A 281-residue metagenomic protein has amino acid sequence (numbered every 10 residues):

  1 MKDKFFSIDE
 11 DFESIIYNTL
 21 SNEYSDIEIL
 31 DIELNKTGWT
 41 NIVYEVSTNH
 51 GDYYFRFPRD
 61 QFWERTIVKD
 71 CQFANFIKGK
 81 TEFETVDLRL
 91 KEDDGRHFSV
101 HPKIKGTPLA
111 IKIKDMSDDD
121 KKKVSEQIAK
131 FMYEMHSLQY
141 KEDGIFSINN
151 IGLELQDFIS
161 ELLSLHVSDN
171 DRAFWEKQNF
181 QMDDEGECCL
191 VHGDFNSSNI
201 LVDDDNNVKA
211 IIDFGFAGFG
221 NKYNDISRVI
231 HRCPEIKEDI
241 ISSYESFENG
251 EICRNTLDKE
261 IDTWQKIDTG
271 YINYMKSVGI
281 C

Functional and structural regions predicted by a protein language model:
M1-D11: A short, highly charged nucleic-acid-interacting micro-segment common to nuclease and nuclease-linked defense proteins
E10-S14, C71, E238-I241: Short, surface-exposed alpha-helical segments at coil->helix boundaries
D11-L30, K105, D120-K121, S125-E126 (+2 more regions): An alpha-helical support segment within catalytic cores of ATP-dependent transferases
Y24, K80-E82, F247-E251: Short helix-capping segments at alpha-helix termini
L30-S147: ATP-binding pocket architecture of kinase catalytic cores
I42-V46, F55, W175-N224: Active-site acidic catalytic loop and adjacent metal/ATP-binding pocket of ATP-dependent phosphoryl transfer enzymes
F62, P108, I200, F219 (+1 more regions): Conserved protein kinase catalytic core
N224-I252, D262-C281: Active-site activation/catalytic loop segments of kinase-like enzymes and analogous catalytic loops in related
